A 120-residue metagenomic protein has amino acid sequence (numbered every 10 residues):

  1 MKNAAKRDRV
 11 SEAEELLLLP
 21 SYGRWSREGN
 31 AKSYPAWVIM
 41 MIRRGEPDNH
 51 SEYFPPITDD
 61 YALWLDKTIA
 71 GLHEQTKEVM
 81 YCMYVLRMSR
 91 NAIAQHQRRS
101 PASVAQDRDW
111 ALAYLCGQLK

Functional and structural regions predicted by a protein language model:
M1-G71, N91-A92, H96, G117-K120: N-terminal interaction/assembly modules
A36-W37, M83, P101: Helix-centric, low-specificity signal for extended rod-like, repetitive segments
G45-E46, T76-V79, Q97-R99: Short, conserved structural micro-motifs that define repeat-unit consensus positions and nucleotide-binding loops
G71-M88: Short amphipathic alpha helix immediately N-terminal
L86-S103: Helix-turn-helix DNA-binding module
S100, V104-Q118: DNA major-groove recognition helices of helix-turn-helix
